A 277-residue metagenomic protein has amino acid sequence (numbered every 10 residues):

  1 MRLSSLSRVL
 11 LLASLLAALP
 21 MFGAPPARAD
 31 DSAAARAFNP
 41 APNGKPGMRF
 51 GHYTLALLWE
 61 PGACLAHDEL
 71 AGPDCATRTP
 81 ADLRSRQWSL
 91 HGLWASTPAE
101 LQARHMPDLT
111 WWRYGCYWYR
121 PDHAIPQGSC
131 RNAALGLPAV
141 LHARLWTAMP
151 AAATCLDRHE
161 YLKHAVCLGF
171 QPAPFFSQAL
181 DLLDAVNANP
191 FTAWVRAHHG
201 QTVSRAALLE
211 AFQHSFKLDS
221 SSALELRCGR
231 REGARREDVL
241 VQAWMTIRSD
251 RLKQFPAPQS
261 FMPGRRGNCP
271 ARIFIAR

Functional and structural regions predicted by a protein language model:
M1-L11: Bacterial N-terminal signal peptides that target proteins for export
R2, P20-F22: Position-driven detector of the extreme protein N-terminus
L10-P20: Bacterial N-terminal signal peptides
L12, A29-D30: Intrinsic disorder/low-complexity signal
P20, P46, A234-R236: Sterically constrained small-residue positions within well-ordered secondary structures of folded domains
G23, A27-A29: Boundary at the C-terminal end of the N-terminal hydrophobic targeting segment
D30-R36, H123, L137-R277: C-terminal, well-folded lobe of enzymatic/effector domains
A37-H142: Betabetaalpha-Me/HNH-type nuclease active-site subdomain
